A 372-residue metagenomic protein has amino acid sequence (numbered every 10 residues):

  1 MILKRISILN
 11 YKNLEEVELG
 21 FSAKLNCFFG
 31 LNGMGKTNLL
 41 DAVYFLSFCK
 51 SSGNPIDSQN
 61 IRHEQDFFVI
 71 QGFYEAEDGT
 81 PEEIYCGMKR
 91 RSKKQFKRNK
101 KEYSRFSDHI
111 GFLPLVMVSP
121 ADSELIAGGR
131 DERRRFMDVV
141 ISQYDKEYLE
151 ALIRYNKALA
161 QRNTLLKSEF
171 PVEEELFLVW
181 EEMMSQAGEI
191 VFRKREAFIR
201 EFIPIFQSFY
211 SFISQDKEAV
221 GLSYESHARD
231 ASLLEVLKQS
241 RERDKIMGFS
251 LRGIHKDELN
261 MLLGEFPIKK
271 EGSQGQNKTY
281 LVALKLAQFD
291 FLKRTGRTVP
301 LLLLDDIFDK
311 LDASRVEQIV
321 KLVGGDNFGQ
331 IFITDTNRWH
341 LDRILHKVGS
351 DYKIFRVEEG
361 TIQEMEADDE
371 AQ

Functional and structural regions predicted by a protein language model:
M1-L31, V172-Q186, I190-L303, K310 (+4 more regions): Conserved NTPase motor "head" modules and their coupling/switch loops across ABC/AAA+ ATPases, GTPases, and GHKL ATPases
K36: Conserved lysine of the Walker
V43, I354-F355: Conserved short hydrophobic beta-strand within the ABC ATPase nucleotide-binding domain
F45-D57, A287-T295: Post-Walker A helix-loop "phosphate-sensing" segment adjacent to the P-loop in P-loop NTPases
F48-I126, R130-E132, I141-Y144, Y148 (+3 more regions): Nucleotide-state sensing region of NTPase/ATPase domains
G72, Q330-N337: Structural recognition of the conserved hydrophobic beta-strand(s) that form the central parallel beta-sheet of P-loop
Y103-E182, Q186, E364-M365: A conserved P-loop NTPase coupling/switch region
